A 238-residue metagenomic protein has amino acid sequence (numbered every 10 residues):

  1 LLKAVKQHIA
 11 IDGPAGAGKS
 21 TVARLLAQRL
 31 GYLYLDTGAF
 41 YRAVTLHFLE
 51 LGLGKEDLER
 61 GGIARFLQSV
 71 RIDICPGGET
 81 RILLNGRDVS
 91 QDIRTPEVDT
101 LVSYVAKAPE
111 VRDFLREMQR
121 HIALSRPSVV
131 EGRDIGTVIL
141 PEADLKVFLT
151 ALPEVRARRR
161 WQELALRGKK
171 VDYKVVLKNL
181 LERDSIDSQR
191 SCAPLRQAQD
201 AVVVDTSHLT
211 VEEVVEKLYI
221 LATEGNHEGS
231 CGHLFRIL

Functional and structural regions predicted by a protein language model:
I11: Hydrophobic anchor at the beta1->P-loop junction of P-loop NTPases
A15: The conserved Walker
K19: Conserved lysine of the Walker
V22: Hydrophobic positions on the alpha1 helix immediately C-terminal to the Walker A/P-loop
R29-R94: N-terminal phosphate/diphosphate-binding loop that engages ATP/GTP or pyrophosphate donors across diverse enzyme folds
I74-C75, Q119-R126, R133-V138, E142 (+1 more regions): Small-molecule kinase domains that catalyze NTP-dependent phosphoryl transfer to phosphate-bearing small molecules
S90-R167: ATP-dependent NMP and nucleoside kinases share a basic, alpha-helical "lid"
S230-C231: Intrinsic disorder
